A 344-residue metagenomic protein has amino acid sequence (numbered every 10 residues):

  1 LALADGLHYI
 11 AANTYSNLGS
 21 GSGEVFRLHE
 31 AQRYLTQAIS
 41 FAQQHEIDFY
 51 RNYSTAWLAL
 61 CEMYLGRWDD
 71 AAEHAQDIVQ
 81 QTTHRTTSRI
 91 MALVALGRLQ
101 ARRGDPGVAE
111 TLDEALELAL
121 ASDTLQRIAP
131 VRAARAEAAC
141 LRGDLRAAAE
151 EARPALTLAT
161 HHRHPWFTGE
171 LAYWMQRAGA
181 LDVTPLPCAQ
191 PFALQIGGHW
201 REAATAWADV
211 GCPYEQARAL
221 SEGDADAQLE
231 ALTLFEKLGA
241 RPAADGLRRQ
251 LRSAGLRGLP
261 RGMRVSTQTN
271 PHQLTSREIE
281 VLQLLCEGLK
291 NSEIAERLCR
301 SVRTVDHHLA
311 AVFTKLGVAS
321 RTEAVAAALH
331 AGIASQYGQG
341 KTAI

Functional and structural regions predicted by a protein language model:
L1, L18, A31, L35-A38 (+7 more regions): Tetratricopeptide repeat
L1, Q37, Q44, D77 (+9 more regions): The canonical alpha-helical register within tetratricopeptide repeats
A4-S20, H29, Q44-L58, T82-L96 (+9 more regions): Alpha-solenoid helical repeat architecture
G6, F26, G66, R103-G104 (+3 more regions): Residue-level detector of the short coil/turn that links helix A to helix B within each tetratricopeptide repeat
Y9, H29, D69, P106-G107 (+6 more regions): Residue register within tetratricopeptide repeats
G211, R249-R252, R261-I344: Helix-turn-helix DNA-binding segment
